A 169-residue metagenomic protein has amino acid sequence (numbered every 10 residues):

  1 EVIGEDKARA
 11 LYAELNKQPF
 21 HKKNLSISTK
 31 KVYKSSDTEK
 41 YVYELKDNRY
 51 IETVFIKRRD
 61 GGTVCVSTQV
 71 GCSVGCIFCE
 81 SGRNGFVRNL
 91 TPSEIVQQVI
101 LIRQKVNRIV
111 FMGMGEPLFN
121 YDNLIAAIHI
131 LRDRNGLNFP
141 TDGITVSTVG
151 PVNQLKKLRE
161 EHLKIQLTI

Functional and structural regions predicted by a protein language model:
E1-G62: Flexible, acidic/Gly-rich N-terminal and inter-domain linker regions that tether and position cofactor-handling modules
L45, T68-G71: Glycine-rich His-Gly loop
D60-S67, V74-I165: Conserved Radical SAM active-site core
L167-I169: Short, intrinsically disordered, charge-balanced linker/junction segments flanking boundaries in proteins
